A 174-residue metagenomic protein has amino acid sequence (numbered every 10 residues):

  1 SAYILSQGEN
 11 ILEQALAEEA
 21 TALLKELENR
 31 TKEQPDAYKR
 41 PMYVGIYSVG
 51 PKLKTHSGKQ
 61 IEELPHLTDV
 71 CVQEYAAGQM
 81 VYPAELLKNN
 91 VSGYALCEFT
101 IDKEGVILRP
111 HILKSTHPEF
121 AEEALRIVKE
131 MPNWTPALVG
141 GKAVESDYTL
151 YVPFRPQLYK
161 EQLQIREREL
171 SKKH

Functional and structural regions predicted by a protein language model:
S1-H174: Charge-biased low-complexity segments
